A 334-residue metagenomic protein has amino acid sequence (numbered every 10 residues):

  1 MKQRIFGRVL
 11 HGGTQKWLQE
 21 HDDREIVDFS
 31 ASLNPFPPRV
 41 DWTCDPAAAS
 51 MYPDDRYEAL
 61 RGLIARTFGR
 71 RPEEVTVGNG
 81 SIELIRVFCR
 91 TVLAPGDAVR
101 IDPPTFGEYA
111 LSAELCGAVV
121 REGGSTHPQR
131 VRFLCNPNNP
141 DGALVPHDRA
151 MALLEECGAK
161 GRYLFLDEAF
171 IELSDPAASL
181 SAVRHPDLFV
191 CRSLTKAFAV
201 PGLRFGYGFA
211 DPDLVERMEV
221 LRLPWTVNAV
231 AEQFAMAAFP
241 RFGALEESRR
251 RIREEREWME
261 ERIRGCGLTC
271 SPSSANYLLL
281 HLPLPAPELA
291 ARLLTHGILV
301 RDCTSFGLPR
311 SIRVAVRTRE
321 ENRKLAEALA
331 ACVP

Functional and structural regions predicted by a protein language model:
M1-R56, L63-R66: N-terminal "arm"/small-domain region of PLP-dependent enzymes with the aminotransferase-like
E58, P72-V99, G206: Conserved beta-loop-alpha segment that forms the PLP phosphate-binding cup at the N-terminus of a helix
T91-E114: Conserved PLP-anchoring active-site segment centered on the Schiff-base-forming lysine
R100, V131-C135, F165, Y207-F209: Structural motif
E114, E122, T126-P128, P140-V200: Active-site pre-lysine segment of PLP-dependent enzymes
D148, T295-H296, S305-P334: PLP-dependent enzyme catalytic core of the Aspartate aminotransferase-like
D187-S271: PLP-dependent aminotransferase class I/II
R253, G265-H296: Conserved PLP-binding catalytic core of the aspartate aminotransferase-like
